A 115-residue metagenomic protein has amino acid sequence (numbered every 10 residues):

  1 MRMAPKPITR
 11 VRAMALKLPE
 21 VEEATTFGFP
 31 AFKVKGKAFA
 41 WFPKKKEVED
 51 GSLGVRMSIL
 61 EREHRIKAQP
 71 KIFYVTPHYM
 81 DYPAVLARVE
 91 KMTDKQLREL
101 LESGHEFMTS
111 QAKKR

Functional and structural regions predicted by a protein language model:
M1-R115: Charge-dense, helix-prone N-terminal extensions
